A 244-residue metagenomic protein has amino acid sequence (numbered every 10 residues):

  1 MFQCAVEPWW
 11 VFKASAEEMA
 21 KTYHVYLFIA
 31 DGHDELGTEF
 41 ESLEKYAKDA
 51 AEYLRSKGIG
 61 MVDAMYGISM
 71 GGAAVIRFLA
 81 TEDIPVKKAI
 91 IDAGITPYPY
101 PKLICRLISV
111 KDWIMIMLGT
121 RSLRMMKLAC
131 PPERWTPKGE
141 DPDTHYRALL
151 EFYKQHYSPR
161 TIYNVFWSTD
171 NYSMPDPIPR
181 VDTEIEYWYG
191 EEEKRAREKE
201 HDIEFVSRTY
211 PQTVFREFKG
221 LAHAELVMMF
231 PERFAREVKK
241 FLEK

Functional and structural regions predicted by a protein language model:
M1-E35: Conserved HGGG/HGGXW glycine-rich cap/lid loop of the alpha/beta-hydrolase fold
Y26-Y66: Active-site loop/oxyanion-hole signature of alpha/beta-hydrolase fold enzymes
Y66-V75: Gly/Ala-rich beta-loop-alpha elbow adjacent to hydrolase catalytic centers
A80, V86-L118: Flexible "cap/lid" loop of the alpha/beta hydrolase fold
Y100-K102, R121-P179: Conserved alpha/beta-hydrolase catalytic His-Asp/Glu region
V181, Y187-G190: Short beta-strand/loop motif that positions the catalytic acidic residue of the alpha/beta-hydrolase fold
K194-D202: Conserved alpha/beta-hydrolase "acid-adjacent" motif
F215-P231: Catalytic histidine-centered segment of alpha/beta-hydrolase-like enzymes
